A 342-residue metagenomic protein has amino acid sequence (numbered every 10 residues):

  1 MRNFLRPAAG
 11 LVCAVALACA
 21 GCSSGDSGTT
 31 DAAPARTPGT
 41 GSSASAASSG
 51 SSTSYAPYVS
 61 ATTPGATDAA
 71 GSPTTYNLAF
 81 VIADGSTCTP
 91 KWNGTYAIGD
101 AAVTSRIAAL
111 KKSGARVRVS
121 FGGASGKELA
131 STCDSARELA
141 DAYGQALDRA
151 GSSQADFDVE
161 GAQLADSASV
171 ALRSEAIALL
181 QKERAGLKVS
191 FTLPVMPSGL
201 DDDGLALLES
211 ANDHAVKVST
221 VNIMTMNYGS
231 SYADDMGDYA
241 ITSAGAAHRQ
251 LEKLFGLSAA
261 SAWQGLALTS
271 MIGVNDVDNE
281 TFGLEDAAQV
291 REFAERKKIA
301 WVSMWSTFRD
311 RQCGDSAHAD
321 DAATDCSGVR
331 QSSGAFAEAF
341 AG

Functional and structural regions predicted by a protein language model:
R2-P7, S23-A33, S45-I223, N227-L257 (+3 more regions): Chitinase-like catalytic core of GlcNAc-active glycosidases
R6-A14: Sec-dependent N-terminal signal peptides
C13-A16, D320: Processing junctions and N-termini across compartments
L17-G21: C-terminal motif of bacterial Sec signal peptides marking the signal peptidase cleavage site
R36-A44: Extracellular mucin-like PTS domains
A267-S270, W301-S306: Conserved active-site loop/cleft motifs that coordinate metal ions or position small ligands
F282-W301: Short, low-complexity, polybasic intrinsically disordered segments
T307-R311: A short, acidic, flexible beta-alpha connecting loop/helix-capping segment that sits on the rim of active
